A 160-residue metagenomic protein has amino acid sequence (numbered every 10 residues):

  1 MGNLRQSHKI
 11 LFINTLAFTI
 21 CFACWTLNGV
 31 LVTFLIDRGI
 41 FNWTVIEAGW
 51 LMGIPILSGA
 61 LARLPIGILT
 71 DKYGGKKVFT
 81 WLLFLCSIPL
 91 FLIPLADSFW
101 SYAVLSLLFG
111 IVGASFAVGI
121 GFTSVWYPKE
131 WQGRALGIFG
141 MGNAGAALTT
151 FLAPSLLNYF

Functional and structural regions predicted by a protein language model:
K9-D37, F41, T149-T150: Extracytoplasmic
T26, I56-L64, A114, A147-L148: Residue-level signature of mid-helix packing/kink "hotspots" within the transmembrane helices of 12-pass Major
L31-A60: Extracellular/periplasmic helix-loop-helix junction of adjacent transmembrane segments in MFS-like secondary
L35-I36, L69-T70, S155-F160: Interfacial helix-cap and linker-helix signal at transmembrane-aqueous boundaries of multi-pass secondary transporters
L61-W100: Conserved MFS/SLC helix-loop-helix module at the cytosolic interface between two early adjacent transmembrane helices
W100-A114: Hydrophobic core of transmembrane alpha-helices in multi-pass small-molecule transporters, especially MFS/SLC-type
A114-P128: Intracellular juxtamembrane helix-capping segments at the cytosolic ends of symmetry-related transmembrane helices
G133-P154: Glycine-rich segments within core transmembrane alpha-helices of 12-TM secondary carriers
